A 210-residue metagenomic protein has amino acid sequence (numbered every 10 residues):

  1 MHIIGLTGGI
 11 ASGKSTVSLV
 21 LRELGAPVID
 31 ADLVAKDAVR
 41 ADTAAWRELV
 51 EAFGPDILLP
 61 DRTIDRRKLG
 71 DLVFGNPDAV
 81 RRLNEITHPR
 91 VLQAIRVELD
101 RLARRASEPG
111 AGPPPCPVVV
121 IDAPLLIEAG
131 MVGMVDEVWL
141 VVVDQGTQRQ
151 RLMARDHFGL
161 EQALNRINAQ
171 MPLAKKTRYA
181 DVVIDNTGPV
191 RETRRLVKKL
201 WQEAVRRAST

Functional and structural regions predicted by a protein language model:
M1-A26, A31-L33: Walker A (P-loop) phosphate-binding motif
G13, D32, L83, V120 (+3 more regions): Residue-level signal for inorganic ion chemistry
S18, A26-A41, P55, A154 (+1 more regions): N-terminal polybasic phosphate/anion-binding patch
V28, E137-L140, V183-I184: Short, well-ordered beta-strand core segments
L33-P117: ATP-dependent small-molecule kinase phosphotransfer cores that center on conserved nucleotide phosphate-binding segments
W46-V50, Q145-Q150, L160, L164: An amphipathic alpha-helix signature
I95, G133-M134, A154-T210: Small-molecule kinase domains that catalyze NTP-dependent phosphoryl transfer to phosphate-bearing small molecules
R96-R104, E108, G112-A154: ATP-dependent NMP and nucleoside kinases share a basic, alpha-helical "lid"
